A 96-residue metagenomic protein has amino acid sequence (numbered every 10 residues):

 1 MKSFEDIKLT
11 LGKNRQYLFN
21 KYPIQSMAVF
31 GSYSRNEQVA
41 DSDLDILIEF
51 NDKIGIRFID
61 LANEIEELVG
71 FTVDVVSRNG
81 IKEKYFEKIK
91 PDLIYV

Functional and structural regions predicted by a protein language model:
M1-S26, S34-A40, F50-V96: Catalytic core of pol beta-like nucleotidyltransferases
V29: Conserved histidines in hydrophobic membrane contexts and catalytic metal-binding motifs
D45-I48: Short beta-strand->loop micro-motif that forms the acidic, two-metal-ion catalytic signature in nucleotide-processing
